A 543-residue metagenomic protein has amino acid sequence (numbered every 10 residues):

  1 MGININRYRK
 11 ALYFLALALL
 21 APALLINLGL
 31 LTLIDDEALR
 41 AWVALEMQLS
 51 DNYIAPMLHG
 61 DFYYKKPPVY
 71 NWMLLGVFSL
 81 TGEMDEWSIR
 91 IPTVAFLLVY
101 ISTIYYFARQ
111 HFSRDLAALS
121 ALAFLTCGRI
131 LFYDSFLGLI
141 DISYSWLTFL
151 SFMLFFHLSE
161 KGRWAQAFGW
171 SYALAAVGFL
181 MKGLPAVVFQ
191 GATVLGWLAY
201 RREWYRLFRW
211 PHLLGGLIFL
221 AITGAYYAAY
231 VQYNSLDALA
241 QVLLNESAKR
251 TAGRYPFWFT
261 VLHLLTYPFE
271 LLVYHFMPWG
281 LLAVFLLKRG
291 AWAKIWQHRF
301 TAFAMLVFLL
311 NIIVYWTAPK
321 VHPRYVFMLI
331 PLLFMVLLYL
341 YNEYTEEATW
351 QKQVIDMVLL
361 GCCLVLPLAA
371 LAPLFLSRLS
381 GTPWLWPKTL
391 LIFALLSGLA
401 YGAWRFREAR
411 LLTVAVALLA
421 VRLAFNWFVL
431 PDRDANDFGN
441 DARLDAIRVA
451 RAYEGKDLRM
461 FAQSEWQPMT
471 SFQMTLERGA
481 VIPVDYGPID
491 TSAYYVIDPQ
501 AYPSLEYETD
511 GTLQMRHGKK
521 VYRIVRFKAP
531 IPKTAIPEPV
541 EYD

Functional and structural regions predicted by a protein language model:
M1-Q351, D432, T470-S471, G518-V521 (+1 more regions): Membrane-integral, polyisoprenol-dependent glycosyltransferases of the GT-C/oligosaccharyltransferase superfamily
A21, A409-D543: Short periplasmic/luminal acceptor-recognition loop of GT-C membrane glycosyltransferases, typified by
S151, L180, F219-I222, C363-L364 (+1 more regions): Small-residue-rich segments of transmembrane alpha-helices in multi-pass membrane proteins, especially helix faces
Y172, K182, L195, L281 (+6 more regions): N-terminal secretory/membrane-targeting helices
T193, W197, L213, F259-Y267 (+4 more regions): Repeat-unit-sized solenoid/scaffold elements
L272-P278, C362-A369, E506-V521: A broadly tuned preference for mixed-charge, low-complexity surface segments
V336, T345, G398, F425-F428 (+1 more regions): Alpha-helix capping/termination and helix-coil
D356-L418, V429: Transmembrane helical bundles and short interhelical boundary loops of multi-pass, membrane-embedded
